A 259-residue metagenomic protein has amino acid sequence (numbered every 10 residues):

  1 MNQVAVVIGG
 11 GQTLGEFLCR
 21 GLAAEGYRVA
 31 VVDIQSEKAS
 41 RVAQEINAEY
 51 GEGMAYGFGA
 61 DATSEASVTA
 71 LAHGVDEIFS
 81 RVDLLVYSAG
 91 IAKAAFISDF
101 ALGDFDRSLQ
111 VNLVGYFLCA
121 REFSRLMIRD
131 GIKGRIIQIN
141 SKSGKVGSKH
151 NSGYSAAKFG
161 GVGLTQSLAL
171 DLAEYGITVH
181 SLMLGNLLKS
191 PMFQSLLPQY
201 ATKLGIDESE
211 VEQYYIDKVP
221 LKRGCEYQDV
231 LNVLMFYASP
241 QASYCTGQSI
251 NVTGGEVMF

Functional and structural regions predicted by a protein language model:
M1-A30: Canonical Rossmann dinucleotide-binding motif of NAD(H)/NADP(H)-dependent dehydrogenases/reductases, specifically
R81, A173, T178, C245-G247: Short, small/polar-rich loop/turn modules that mediate ligand/substrate recognition or access, typified
F96-I97, D104-L109, Y215: Substrate-binding pocket helix/loop in short-chain dehydrogenase/reductase
A120, A157, T165: Active-site helix of classical SDR
R125, L170-E174: Alpha-helical segment proximal to the catalytic Tyr-Lys
S141: Residue(s) in the substrate-gating loop at a strand-loop-helix junction that position the organic substrate next
V146, M235-F236, T246-F259: Short C-terminal tail/terminal secondary-structure segment of NAD(P)H-dependent dehydrogenase/reductase domains
